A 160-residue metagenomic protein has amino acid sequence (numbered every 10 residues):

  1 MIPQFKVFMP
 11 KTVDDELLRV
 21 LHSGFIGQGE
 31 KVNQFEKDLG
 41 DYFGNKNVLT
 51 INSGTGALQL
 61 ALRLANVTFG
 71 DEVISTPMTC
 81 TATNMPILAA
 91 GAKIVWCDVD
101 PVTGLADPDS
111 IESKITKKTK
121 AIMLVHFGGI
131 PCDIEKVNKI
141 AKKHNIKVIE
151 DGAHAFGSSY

Functional and structural regions predicted by a protein language model:
M1-F25, E30: N-terminal "arm"/small-domain region of PLP-dependent enzymes with the aminotransferase-like
K6-V7, D98, F127: Conserved donor-binding loops in enzymes that form glycosidic bonds
M9, G27, T79, V102-T103 (+1 more regions): Glycine-/small-residue-rich active-site loops that bind phosphorylated ligands and cofactors
L17, L39, A57, V73 (+4 more regions): Generic structural signal for small/hydrophobic residues in well-ordered secondary structure, especially within
L18, H22, E36-G40, Q59 (+4 more regions): Solvent-exposed, non-membrane alpha-helical residues enriched in polar/charged side chains
F25-E72, P86-A89, W96-D98: Phosphate-binding glycine-rich loop
M78-N84: Conserved coil-to-alpha-helix start sites within the AMP-binding
V102-Y160: Active-site phosphate-binding strand-loop segment of PLP-dependent enzymes
